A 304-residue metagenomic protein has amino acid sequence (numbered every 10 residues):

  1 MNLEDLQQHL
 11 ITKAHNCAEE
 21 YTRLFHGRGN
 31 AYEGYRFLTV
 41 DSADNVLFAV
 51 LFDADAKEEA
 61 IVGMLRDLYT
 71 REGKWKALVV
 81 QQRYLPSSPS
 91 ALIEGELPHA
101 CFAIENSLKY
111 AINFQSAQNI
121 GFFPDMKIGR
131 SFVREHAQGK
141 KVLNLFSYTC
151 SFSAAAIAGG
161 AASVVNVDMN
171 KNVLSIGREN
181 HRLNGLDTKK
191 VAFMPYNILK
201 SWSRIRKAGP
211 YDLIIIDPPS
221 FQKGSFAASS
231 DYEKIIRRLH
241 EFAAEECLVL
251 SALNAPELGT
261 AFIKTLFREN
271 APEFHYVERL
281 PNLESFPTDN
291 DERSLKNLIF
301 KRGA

Functional and structural regions predicted by a protein language model:
M1-D44: Non-catalytic accessory regions of SAM-dependent methyltransferases
E33-G34, L38-T39, E58-F123, S131: Non-catalytic substrate-recognition/targeting regions of SAM-dependent transferases
G139-Y148: Conserved class I S-adenosyl-L-methionine
T149-A161: Conserved SAM-binding loop of SAM-dependent methyltransferases across substrates and taxa, primarily the Class I
S163-D168: Conserved SAM-binding motif I beta-strand of class I
M169-I215: S-adenosyl-L-methionine
I198-N270: S-adenosylmethionine
I263-A304: Class I S-adenosyl-L-methionine
